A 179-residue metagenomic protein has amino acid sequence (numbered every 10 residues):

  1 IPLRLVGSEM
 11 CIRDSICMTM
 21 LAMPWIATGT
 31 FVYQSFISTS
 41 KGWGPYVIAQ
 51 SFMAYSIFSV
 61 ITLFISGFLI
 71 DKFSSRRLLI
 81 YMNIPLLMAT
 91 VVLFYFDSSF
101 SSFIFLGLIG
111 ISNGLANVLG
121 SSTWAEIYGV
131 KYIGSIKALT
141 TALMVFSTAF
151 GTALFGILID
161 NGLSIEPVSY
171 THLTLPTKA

Functional and structural regions predicted by a protein language model:
I1-G7, I12, H172-A179: Single conserved hydrophobic/aromatic residue that forms the stacking wall/gate of nucleotide- or nucleobase-binding
R13-M53: Extracytoplasmic gate region of multi-pass secondary transporters
S38, L69-I70, G156-L163: Interfacial helix-cap and linker-helix signal at transmembrane-aqueous boundaries of multi-pass secondary transporters
S56-V60, F64, A149: Residue-level signature of mid-helix packing/kink "hotspots" within the transmembrane helices of 12-pass Major
L63-S74: Helix-to-loop junctions at the C-terminal end of transmembrane segments in multipass secondary transporters
L78-V91: Structural signature of the two symmetry-related core transmembrane helices
L115-Y128: Intracellular juxtamembrane helix-capping segments at the cytosolic ends of symmetry-related transmembrane helices
I133-D160: A late C-terminal transmembrane helix in Major Facilitator Superfamily
